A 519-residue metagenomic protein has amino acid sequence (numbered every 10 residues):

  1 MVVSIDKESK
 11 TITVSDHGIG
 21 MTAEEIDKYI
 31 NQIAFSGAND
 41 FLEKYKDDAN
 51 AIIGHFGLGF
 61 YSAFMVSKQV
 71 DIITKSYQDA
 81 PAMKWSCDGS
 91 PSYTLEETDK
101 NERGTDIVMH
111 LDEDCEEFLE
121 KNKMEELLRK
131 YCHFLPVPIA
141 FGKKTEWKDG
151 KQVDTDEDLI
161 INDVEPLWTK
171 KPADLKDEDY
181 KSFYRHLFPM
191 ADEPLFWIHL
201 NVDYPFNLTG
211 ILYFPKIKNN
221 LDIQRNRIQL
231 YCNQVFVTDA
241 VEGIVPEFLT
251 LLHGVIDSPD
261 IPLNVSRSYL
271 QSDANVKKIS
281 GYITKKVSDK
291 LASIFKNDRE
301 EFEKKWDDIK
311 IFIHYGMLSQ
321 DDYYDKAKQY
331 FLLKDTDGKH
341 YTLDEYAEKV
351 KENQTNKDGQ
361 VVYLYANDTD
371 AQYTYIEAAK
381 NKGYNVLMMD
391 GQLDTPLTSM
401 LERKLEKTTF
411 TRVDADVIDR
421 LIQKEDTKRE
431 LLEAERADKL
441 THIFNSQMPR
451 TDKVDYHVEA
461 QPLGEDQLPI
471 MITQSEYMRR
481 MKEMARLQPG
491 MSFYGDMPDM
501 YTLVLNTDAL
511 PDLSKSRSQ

Functional and structural regions predicted by a protein language model:
M1-F118, E126, H133: GHKL (Bergerat-fold) ATPase N-terminal catalytic module, capturing the glycine-rich phosphate-binding loop and acidic
I52, V70-S92, D112-E116, N122-Q519: GHKL/Bergerat-fold ATPase module in large chromosome/replication-associated machines
